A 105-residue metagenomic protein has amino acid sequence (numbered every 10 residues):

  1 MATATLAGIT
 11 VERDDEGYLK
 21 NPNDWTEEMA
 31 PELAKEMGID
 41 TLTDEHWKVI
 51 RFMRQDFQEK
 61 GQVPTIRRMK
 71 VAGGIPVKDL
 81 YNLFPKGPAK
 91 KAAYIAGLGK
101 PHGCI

Functional and structural regions predicted by a protein language model:
A4-E36: N-terminal first-folded block
R13, T65-I105: Helix-rich interaction surfaces within compact, conserved domain-sized segments that mediate assembly or partner
D14-E16, I50-F52, G74: A short, structure-level motif marking secondary-structure boundaries and short turns
Y18-D24, Q55-Q58, I66-R67, D79-L80: A short, ordered amphipathic alpha-helix with a cationic face
T26, T43-E45, P76: General structural signal for secondary-structure boundaries
A30, K35-R54, Q58-E59, I66 (+2 more regions): Metallocofactor- and cofactor-centric catalytic cores in central/energy metabolism, strongly enriched
